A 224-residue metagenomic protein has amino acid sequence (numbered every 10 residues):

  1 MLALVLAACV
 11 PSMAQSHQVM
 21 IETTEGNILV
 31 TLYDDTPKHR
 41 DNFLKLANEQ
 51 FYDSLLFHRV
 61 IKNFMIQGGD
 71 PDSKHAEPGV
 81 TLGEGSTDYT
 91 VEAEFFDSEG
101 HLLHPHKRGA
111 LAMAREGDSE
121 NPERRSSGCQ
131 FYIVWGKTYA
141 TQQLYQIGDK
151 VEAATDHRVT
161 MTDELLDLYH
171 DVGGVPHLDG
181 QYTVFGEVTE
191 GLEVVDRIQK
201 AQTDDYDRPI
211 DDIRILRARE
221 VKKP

Functional and structural regions predicted by a protein language model:
M1-A8: Bacterial N-terminal signal peptides
C9-P224: Cyclophilin-like peptidyl-prolyl cis-trans isomerases
